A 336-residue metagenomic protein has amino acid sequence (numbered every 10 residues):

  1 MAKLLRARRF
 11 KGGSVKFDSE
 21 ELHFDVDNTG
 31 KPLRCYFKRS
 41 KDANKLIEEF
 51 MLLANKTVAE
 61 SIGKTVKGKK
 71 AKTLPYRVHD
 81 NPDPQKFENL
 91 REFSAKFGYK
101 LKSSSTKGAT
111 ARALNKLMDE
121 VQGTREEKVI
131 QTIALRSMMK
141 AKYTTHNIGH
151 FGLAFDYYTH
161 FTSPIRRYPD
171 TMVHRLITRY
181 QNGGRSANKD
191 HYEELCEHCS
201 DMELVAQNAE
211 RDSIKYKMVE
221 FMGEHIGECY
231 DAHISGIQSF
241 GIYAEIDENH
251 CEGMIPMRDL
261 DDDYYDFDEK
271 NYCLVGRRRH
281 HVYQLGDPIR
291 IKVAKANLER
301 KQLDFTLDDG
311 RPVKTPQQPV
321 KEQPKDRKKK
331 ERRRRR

Functional and structural regions predicted by a protein language model:
M1-D261, G286, K292, K301 (+1 more regions): Electropositive polyanion-binding surfaces
A7, C273-G276, E299: Hydrophobic transmembrane signal anchors and adjacent membrane-proximal interface regions, especially in viral
H225-C229, Y264-I291: Short nucleic-acid-contacting surface segments enriched for D/E, G, S/T with interspersed K/R
A294-L307: Internal insertion modules embedded within essential enzymes
F305, D309-G310, R327: Short linear motifs in intrinsically disordered/low-complexity regions
D308-Q318: Intrinsically disordered, low-complexity mixed-charge segments
